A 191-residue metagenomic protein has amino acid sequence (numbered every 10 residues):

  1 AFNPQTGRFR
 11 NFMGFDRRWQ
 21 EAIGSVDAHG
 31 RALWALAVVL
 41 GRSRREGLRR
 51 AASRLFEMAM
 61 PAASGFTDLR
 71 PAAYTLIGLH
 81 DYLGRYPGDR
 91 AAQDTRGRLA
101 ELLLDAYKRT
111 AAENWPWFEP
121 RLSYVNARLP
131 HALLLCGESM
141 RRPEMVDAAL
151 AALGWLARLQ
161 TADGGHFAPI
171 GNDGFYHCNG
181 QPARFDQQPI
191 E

Functional and structural regions predicted by a protein language model:
A1-E191: Glycan-recognition and catalytic cores of secretory/periplasmic carbohydrate-active enzymes
